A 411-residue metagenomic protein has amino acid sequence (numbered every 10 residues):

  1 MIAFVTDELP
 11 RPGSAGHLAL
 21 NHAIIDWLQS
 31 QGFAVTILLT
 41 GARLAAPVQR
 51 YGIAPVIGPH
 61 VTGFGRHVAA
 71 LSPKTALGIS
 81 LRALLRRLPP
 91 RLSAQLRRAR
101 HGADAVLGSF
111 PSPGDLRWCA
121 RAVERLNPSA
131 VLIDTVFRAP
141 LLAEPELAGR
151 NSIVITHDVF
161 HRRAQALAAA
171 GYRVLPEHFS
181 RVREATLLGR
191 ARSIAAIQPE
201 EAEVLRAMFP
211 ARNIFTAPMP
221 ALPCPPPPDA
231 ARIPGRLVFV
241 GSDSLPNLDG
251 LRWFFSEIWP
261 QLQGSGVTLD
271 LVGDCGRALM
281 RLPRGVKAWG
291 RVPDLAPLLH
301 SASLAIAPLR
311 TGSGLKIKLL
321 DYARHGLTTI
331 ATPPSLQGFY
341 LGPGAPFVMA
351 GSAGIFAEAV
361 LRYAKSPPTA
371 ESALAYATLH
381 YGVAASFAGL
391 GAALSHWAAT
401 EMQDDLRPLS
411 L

Functional and structural regions predicted by a protein language model:
L20, T216-R284, A288, V292-H300: Conserved catalytic-core segment of nucleotide-activated headgroup transferases in glycan assembly
K74-F110, S152-V182, P334: Acceptor-binding helix/loop patch of EC 2.4 sugar-transfer enzymes, predominantly nucleotide-sugar-dependent
G114-R125, F160-H161, R173-I194: Membrane-proximal helix-turn-helix segments that form the acceptor-binding/catalytic region of lipid-linked
I153, H161, A185, G189-P226: Donor nucleotide-sugar binding/catalytic pocket of nucleotide-sugar-dependent glycosyltransferases
P297-G314, H325-T328: Acidic donor-binding loop of glycosyltransferase active sites
K318-D321, T328-T332: Short hydrophobic beta-strand element within catalytic cores of glycosyltransferases and related nucleotide-activated
G344-G354, L361-P367: Conserved acidic donor-binding segment of nucleotide-sugar-dependent glycosyltransferases
K365-E401: A charged, aromatic-enriched C-terminal amphipathic alpha-helix characteristic of glycosyltransferases across folds
